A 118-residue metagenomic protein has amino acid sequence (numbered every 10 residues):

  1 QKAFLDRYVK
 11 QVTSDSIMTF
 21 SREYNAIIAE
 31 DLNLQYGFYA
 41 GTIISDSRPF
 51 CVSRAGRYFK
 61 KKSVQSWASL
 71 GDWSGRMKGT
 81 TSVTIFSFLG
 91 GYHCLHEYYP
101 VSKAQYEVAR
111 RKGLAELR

Functional and structural regions predicted by a protein language model:
Q1-H93, Y99-R118: Domain-core detector
